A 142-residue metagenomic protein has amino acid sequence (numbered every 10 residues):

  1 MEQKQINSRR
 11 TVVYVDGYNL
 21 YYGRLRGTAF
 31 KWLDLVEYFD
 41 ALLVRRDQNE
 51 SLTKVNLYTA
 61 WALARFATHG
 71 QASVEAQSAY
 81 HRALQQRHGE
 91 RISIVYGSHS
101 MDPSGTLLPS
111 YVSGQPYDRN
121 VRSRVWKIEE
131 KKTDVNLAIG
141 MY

Functional and structural regions predicted by a protein language model:
M1-T133: Domain-level signal for Mg2+-assisted phosphodiester chemistry and nucleotide/NA-binding surfaces in nucleic-acid
T133-G140: Active-site glycine-rich loop that binds ribose-phosphate moieties when present
